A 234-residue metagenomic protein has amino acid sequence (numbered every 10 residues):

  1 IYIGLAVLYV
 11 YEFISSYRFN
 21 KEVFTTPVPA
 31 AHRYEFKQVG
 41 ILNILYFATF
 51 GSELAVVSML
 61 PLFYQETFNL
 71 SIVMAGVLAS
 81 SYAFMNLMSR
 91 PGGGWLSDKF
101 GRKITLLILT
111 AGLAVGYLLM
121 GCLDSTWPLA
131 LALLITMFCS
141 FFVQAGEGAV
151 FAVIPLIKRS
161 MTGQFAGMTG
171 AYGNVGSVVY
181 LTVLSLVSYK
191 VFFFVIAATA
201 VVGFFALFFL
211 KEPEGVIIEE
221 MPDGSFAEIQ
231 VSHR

Functional and structural regions predicted by a protein language model:
I1-E12, V191-F209: Symmetry-related core transmembrane helices of the 12-TM Major Facilitator Superfamily/SLC fold
K37-A83: Extracytoplasmic gate region of multi-pass secondary transporters
A83-P91, N174, V178: Residue-level signature of mid-helix packing/kink "hotspots" within the transmembrane helices of 12-pass Major
S89-G101: Helix-to-loop junctions at the C-terminal end of transmembrane segments in multipass secondary transporters
D98-A111: Cytoplasmic membrane-interface "Motif A"-like loop-to-helix N-cap segments of 12-TM Major Facilitator Superfamily
A111-T126: C-terminal ends and interior cores of transmembrane alpha-helices in multi-pass membrane transporters/permeases
Q144-K158: Intracellular juxtamembrane helix-capping segments at the cytosolic ends of symmetry-related transmembrane helices
R159-S188: A late C-terminal transmembrane helix in Major Facilitator Superfamily
